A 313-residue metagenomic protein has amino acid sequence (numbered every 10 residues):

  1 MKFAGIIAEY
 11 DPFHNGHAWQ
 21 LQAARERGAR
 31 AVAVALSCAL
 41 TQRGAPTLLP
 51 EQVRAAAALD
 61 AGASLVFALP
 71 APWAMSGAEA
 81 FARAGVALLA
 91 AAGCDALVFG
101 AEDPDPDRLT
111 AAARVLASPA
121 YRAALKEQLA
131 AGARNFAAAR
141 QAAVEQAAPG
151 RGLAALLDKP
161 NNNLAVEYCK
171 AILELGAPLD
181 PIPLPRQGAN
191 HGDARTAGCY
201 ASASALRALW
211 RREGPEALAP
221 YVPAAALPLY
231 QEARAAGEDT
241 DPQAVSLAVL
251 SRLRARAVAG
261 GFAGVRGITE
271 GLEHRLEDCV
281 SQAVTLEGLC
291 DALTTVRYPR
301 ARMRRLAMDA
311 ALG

Functional and structural regions predicted by a protein language model:
M1-R54: N-terminal catalytic cores of NTP/NDP-binding nucleotidyl/phosphoryl-transfer enzymes
I7-A8, T41-Q42, A58, P72-W73 (+1 more regions): Short, contiguous strand/loop micro-motifs
R25, L59, V86-A90: Non-catalytic positions within long, well-ordered alpha-helices that form the structural scaffold/packing of enzyme
V32, A55-A56, E277-S281: Membrane-targeting and insertion segments and their boundary/processing signals
V53-A56, A120: Acidic, Ser/Thr-rich peripheral helices and adjacent loops at domain boundaries
A55-P70: A glycine-rich helix N-cap at a beta->alpha junction
A68-G313: Active-site cores that bind ATP or allylic diphosphates and position pyrophosphate for catalysis
